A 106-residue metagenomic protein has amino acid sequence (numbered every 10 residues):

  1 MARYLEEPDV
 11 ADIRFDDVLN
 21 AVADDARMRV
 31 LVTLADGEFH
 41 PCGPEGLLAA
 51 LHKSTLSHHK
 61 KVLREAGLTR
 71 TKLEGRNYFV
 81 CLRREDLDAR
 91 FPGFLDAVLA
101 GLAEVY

Functional and structural regions predicted by a protein language model:
M1-F15, V32-G37, R83-Y106: Amphipathic alpha-helical dimerization/coiled-coil segments that flank or bridge DNA-binding/regulatory modules
P8-V10, L19-N20, S57-K60, R76: A short linear-motif detector with a strong N-terminal bias
F15-D17, A66: A generic local structural motif
D17-H52, E74-D86: N-terminal helix-turn-helix DNA-binding core of bacterial DNA-binding proteins
C42-T69: Canonical helix-turn-helix DNA-binding module
L47, H58-H59, L73, F91 (+1 more regions): Short alpha-helix boundary/capping motifs
K61-E65, E74, G101-A103: Short C-terminal domain-edge/linker segments immediately following a structured domain
R64-G67, N77-C81, A97: A general structural signal for short secondary-structure boundary/capping elements
